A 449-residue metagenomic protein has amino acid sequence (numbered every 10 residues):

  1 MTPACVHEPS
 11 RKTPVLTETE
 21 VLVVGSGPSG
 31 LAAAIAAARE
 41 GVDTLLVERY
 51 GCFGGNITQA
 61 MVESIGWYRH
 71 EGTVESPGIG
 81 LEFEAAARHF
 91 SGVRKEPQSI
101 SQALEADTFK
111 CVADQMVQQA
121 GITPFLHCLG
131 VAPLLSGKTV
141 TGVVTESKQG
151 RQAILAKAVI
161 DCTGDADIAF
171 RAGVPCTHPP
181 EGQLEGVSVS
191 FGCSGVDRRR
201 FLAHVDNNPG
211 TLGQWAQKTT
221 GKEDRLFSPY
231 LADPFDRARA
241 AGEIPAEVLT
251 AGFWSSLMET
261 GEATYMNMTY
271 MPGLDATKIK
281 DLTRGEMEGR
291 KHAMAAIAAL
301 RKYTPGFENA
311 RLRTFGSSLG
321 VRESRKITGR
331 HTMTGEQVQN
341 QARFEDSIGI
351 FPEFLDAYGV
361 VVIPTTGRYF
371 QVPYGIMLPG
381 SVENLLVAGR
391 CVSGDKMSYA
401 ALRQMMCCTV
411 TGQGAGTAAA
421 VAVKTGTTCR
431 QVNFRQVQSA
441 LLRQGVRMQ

Functional and structural regions predicted by a protein language model:
M1-V21: Extreme N-terminal leader/targeting segments of oxidoreductases
T2, E18, A36, V42-D43 (+2 more regions): Conserved N-terminal/central alpha/beta ligand/cofactor-binding core
T2, K12, N56-I57, E146-A158 (+1 more regions): Flavin (FAD/FMN)-binding glycine-rich loop and adjacent Rossmann-like elements that form
V21-V23, T44, L385: Conserved hydrophobic helix-helix packing surfaces used for dimerization/oligomerization
G25-P28: Glycine-rich Rossmann-fold phosphate-binding loop(s) that bind the pyrophosphate of adenine dinucleotide cofactors
L31: Residues forming the Rossmann-fold NAD(P)(H) cofactor-binding site
G137-V143: Short, hydrophobic/aromatic-rich segments at coil-to-beta transitions
